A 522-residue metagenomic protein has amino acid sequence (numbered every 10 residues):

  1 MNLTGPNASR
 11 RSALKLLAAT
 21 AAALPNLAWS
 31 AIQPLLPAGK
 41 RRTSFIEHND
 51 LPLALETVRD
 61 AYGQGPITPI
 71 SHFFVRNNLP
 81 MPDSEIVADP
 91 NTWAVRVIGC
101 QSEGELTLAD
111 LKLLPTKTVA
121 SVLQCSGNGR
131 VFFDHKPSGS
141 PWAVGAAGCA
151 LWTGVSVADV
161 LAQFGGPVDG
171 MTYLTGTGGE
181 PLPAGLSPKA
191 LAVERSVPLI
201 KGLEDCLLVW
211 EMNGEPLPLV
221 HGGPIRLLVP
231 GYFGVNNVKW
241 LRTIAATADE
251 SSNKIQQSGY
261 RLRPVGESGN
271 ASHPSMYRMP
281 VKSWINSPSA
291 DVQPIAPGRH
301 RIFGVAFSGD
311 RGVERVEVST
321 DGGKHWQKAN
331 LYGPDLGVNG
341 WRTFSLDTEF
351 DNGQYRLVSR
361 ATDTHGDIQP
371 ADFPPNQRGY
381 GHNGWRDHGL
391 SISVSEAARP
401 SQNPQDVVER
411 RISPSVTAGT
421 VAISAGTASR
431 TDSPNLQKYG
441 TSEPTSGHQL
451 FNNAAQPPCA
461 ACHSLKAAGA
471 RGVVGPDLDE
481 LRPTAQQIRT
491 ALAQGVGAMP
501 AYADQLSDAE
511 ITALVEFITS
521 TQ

Functional and structural regions predicted by a protein language model:
M1-A8, A19-A22: N-terminal secretory signal peptides
A31-P414: Structured, non-membrane catalytic/scaffold regions adjacent to prosthetic-group chemistry
W93, T107, T153-S156, V160 (+6 more regions): Stable alpha-helical elements in mature extracytoplasmic
V318, G426-D432, D504-Q522: C-terminal capping alpha-helices of c-type cytochrome domains
A422-A454: Electrostatic cytochrome c docking/interface patches
P444, L450-N452, A460-V496, P500-Q505: Gly/Gly-Pro-rich "capping" loops immediately C-terminal to redox-active cysteine motifs in periplasmic/lumenal
